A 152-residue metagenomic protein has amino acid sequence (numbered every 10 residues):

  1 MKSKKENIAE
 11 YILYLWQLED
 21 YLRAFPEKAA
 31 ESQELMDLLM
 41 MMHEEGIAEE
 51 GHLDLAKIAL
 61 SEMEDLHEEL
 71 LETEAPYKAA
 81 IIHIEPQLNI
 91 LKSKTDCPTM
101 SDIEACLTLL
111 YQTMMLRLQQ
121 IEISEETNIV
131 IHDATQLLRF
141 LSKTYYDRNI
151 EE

Functional and structural regions predicted by a protein language model:
M1-E50: N-terminal interaction modules that seed assembly of large macromolecular complexes
K4-N7, E31, H52, T73 (+3 more regions): Residue-level recognition of alpha-helical structural elements
L13-D20, D37-E44, D65, P86 (+2 more regions): Short, hydrophobic/amphipathic alpha-helical patches that form generic packing surfaces within helical domains
E34-E72: Long, charge-patterned amphipathic interaction tracts in eukaryotic proteins
I47-E50, E68-L71, A75, D96 (+2 more regions): Residue-level signal for secondary-structure boundary elements
A56-L107: A charged, amphipathic interaction segment
N89-E152: Glycine-rich, aromatic-bearing surface loops/beta-hairpins
